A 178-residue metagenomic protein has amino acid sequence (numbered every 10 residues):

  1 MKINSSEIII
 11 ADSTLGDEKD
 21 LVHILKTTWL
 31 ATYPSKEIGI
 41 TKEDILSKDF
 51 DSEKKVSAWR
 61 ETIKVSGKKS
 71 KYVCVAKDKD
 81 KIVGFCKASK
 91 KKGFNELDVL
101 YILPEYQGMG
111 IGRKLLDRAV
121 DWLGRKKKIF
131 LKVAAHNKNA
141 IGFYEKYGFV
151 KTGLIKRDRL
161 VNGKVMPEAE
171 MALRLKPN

Functional and structural regions predicted by a protein language model:
I3, I8, D12-E18, V22-E105 (+4 more regions): Acetyl-CoA-dependent GNAT
S52, M109, K164: Flexible, glycine- and charge-enriched loops at secondary-structure boundaries
K81, V99-D117, A134-G142, K146-Y147: Conserved glycine-rich acetyl-CoA-binding loop
F130-I141, E145-Y147, R157-N178: C-terminal "cap" of GNAT-fold acetyltransferases
G153-L154: Conserved S-adenosyl-L-methionine
